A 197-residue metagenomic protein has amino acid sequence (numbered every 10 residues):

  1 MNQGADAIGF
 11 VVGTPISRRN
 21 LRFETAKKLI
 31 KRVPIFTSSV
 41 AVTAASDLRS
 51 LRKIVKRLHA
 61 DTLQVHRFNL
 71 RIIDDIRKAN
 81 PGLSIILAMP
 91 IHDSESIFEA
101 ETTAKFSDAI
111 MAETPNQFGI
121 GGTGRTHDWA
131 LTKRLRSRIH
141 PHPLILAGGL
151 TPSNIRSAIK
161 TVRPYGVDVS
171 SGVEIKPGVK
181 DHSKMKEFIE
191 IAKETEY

Functional and structural regions predicted by a protein language model:
M1, N20-R22: Short, glycine/acidic-enriched capping/hinge loops at junctions between secondary-structure elements
M1-G4, V55-K56, T103, I159-K160: Non-catalytic positions within long, well-ordered alpha-helices that form the structural scaffold/packing of enzyme
Q3-I16, Q64-I72, T114-G119, T161-M185: Glycine-rich phosphate-binding active-site loops on the catalytic face of alpha/beta enzymes
V11-R18, I30-V40, A44-L146, N154: Conserved anion-binding
F23-V33, D74-I76, S170-Y197: C-terminal helical cap(s) of enzyme catalytic domains, especially alpha/beta-barrels
W129, P152, V179-H182: Electropositive phosphate-/nucleotide-binding environments in soluble metabolic enzymes
P143, A147-N154, I159-G172, M185 (+1 more regions): C-terminal active-site rim and adjoining tail of enzyme catalytic domains
